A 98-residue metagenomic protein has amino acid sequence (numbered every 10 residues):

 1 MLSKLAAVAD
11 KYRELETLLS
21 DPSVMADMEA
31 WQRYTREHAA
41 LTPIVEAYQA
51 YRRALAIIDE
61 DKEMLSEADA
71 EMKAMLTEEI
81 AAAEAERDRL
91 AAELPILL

Functional and structural regions predicted by a protein language model:
M1-L98: Charged, heptad-repeat coiled-coil alpha-helices that serve as long linker/dimerization "arms" in large NTP-dependent
